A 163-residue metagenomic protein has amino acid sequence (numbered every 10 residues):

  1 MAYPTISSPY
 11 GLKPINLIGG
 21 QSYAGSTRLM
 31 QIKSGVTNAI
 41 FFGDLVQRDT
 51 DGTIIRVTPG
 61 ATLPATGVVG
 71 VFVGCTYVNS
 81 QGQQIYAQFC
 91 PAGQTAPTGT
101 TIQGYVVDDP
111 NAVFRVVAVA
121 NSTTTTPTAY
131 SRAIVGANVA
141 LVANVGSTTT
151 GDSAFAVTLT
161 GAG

Functional and structural regions predicted by a protein language model:
M1-G163: Surface-exposed, low-hydrophobicity beta-strand/loop segments enriched in small/polar/acidic residues
